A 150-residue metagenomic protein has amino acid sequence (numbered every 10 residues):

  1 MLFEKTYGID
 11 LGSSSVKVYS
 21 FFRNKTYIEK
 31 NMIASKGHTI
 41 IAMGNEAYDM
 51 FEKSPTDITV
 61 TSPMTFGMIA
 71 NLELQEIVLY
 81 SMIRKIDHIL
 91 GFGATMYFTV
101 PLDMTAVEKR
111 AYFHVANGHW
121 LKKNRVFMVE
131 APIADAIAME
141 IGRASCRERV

Functional and structural regions predicted by a protein language model:
M1-S145: Nucleotide/phosphate-binding catalytic cleft detector across ATP-hydrolyzing and phosphate-transferring enzymes
C146-V150: A short, hydrophobic C-terminal helix/tail in secreted or cell-surface proteins
